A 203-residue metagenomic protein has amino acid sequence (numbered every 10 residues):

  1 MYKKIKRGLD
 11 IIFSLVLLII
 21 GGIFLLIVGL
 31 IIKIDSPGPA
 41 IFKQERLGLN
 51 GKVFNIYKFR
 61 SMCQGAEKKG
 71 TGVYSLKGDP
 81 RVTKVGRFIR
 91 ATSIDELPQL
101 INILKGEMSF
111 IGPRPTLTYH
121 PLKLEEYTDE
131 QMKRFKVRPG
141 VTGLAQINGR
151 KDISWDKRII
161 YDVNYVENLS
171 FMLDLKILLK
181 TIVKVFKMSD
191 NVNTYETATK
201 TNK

Functional and structural regions predicted by a protein language model:
M1-G65, F171, K176-K203: A hydrophobic, helix-centered structural microdomain
V28, F42-K43, G70-T71, I111-P113 (+3 more regions): Short, hydrophobic secondary-structure boundary micro-motifs
L30, K43, K58, R81-K84 (+4 more regions): Residue-level recognition of specific faces of alpha-helices
F42-R81, T142-I160: Short, glycine-rich, amphipathic interfacial segments at transmembrane boundaries or analogous
S75-R138, L178-T181: A short, structured surface patch at a secondary-structure boundary
K133, V141-G143, L169: A short pocket-lining beta-strand/turn micro-motif at the edge of beta-sheets
N164-V166: Acyl-group handling in specialized metabolite and lipid biosynthesis
